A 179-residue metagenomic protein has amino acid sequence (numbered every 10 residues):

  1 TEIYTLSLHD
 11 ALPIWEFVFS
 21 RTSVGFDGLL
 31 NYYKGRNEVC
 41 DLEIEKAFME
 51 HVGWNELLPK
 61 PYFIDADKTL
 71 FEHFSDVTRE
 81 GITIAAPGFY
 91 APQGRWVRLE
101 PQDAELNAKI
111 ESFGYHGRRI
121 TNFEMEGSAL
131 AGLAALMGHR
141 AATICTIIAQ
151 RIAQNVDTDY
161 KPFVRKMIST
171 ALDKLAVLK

Functional and structural regions predicted by a protein language model:
T1-T5, D10-L12: Short, small-residue-biased leader/transition segments that mark boundaries at the very start of proteins
L6-S7, T22-F26, L30-N31, A86-Y90: Short acidic/polar capping segments at secondary-structure boundaries
A11-W15, L29-Y32, G94-W96: Short acidic, glycine/serine/threonine-rich loops at helix termini
P13-G25: Structural signature of FAD isoalloxazine-binding scaffolds in flavoprotein oxidoreductases
D41-G117: Active-site rim beta-loop-alpha module in soluble metabolic enzymes
R119-I120, L175: Non-transmembrane, aqueous-exposed alpha-helical and coiled segments at domain scale
S128-Y160: Zn-dependent metallopeptidase/amidohydrolase metal-coordination segment
R151-K179: His/Asp/Glu-rich mid-to-C-terminal helical/loop segments that flank catalytic regions of hydrolases
